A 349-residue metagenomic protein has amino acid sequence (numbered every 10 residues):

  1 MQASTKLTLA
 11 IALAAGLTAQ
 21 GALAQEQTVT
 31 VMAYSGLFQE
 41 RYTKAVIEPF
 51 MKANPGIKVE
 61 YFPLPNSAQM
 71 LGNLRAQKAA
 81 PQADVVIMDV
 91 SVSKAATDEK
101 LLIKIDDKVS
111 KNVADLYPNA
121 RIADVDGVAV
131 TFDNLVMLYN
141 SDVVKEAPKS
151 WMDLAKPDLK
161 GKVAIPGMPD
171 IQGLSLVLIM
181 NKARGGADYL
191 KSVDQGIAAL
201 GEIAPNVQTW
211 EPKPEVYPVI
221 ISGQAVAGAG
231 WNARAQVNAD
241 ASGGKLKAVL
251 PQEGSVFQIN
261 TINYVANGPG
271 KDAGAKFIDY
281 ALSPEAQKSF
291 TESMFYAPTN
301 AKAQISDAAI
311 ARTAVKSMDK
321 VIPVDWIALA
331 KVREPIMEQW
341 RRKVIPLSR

Functional and structural regions predicted by a protein language model:
Q25-V92: Early extracytoplasmic/lumenal segment of secretory-pathway proteins
A33-T43, S67, Q82-A83, I87-Q224: Extracytoplasmic ligand-binding site segments that recognize negatively charged/polar headgroups
V92-A95, I221, V226-K245: A ligand-binding cleft/hinge motif common to bilobed small-molecule-binding domains
I103-K111, D126-G127, A155, G244-V256 (+1 more regions): Short beta-strand->loop
D133, I197-I203, S242-A266, A301-K302: Periplasmic-binding protein-like
M137-V143, N181-A183, Q258-K271, S289-E292: A bilobed periplasmic-binding-protein/Venus flytrap-type ligand-binding module shared by bacterial periplasmic
V265-V324: Mature extracytoplasmic/periplasmic domains
K320-R349: Conserved C-terminal helix/tail region of periplasmic/extracytoplasmic solute-binding proteins
